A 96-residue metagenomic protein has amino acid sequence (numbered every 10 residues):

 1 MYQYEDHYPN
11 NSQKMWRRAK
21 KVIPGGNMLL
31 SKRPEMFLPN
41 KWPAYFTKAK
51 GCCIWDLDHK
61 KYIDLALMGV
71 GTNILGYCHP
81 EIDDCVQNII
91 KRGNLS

Functional and structural regions predicted by a protein language model:
Y2-K48: Active-site-adjacent loop/helix segments that line or gate small-molecule/cofactor pockets in enzymes
N10, A49, Y77, E81: Conserved active-site and cofactor/substrate-binding residues in soluble primary-metabolism enzymes
Q13, R17, C52, K60 (+1 more regions): Short amphipathic alpha-helical segments
V22-G26, L30, L57, I89-G93: Generic N-terminal helix/loop capping motif
I23-P24, I54-D58, C78-D83: Short hydrophobic/aromatic-rich motifs at helix boundaries and adjacent loops
N27-M28, E35, P43-A44, C52 (+3 more regions): Flexible, active-site-adjacent loop/turn segments at secondary-structure boundaries
P43-L65: Active-site and channel-lining beta-strand-loop segments that bind or position nucleotide-derived/phosphorylated
K61-S96: Glycine-rich loop-to-alpha-helix module at the N-terminal edge of alpha/beta enzyme cores
